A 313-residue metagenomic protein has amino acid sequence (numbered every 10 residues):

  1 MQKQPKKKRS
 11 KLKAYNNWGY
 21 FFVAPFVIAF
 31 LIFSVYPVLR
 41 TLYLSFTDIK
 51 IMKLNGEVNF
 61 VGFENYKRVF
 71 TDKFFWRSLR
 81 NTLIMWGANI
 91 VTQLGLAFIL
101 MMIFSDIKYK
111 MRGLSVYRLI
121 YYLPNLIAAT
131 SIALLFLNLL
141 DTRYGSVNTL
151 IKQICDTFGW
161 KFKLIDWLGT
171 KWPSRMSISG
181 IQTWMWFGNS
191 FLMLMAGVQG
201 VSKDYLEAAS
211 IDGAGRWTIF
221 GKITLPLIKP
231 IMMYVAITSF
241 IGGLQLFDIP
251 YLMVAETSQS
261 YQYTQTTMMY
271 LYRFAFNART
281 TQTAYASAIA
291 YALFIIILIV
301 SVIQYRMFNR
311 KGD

Functional and structural regions predicted by a protein language model:
M1-A14: Short, Lys/Arg-rich, polar N-terminal cytosolic tail immediately upstream of the first transmembrane signal-anchor
L12-D313: A structural signal for multi-pass alpha-helical bundles of membrane permease subunits that mediate small-molecule
